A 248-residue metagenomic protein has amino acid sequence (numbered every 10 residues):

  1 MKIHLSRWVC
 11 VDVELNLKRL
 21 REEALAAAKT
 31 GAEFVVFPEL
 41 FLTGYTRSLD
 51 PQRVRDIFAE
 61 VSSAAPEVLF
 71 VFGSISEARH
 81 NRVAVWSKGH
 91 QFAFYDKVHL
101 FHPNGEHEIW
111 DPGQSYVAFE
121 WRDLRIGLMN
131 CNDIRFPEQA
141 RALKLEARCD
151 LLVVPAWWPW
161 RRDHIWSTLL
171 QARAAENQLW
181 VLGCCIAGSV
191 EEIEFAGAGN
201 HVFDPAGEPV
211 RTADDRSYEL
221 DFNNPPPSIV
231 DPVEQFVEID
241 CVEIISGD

Functional and structural regions predicted by a protein language model:
M1-D12, R125-D133, V153: Active-site-proximal beta-strand elements of phosphoester/diester hydrolases
W8, L40, D133-I134, W157-W158 (+1 more regions): Active-site metal-binding loops of divalent metal-dependent hydrolases
V11-L17, R21-F94, W160-A172, L179: Cys-nucleophile CN-hydrolase/nitrilase-fold catalytic domain and related Cys-dependent amidase chemistry that acts on
T43, A84, Y95-F101, T212-E219: Short beta->alpha transition motifs characteristic of CBS
I57-L69, Q139-S217: CN hydrolase (nitrilase-like) catalytic-core segments centered on the catalytic cysteine and neighboring Lys/Glu
F70-F72, F94-G105, V181-I186: Short Pro/Gly-enriched beta-strand edge/turn motifs at strand-loop
E77-D150, P159-T168, N224-E238, I245: Active-site catalytic loop in hydrolytic enzyme cores
A118-E120, I186-D248: C-terminal beta-strand edge segments of enzyme domains
